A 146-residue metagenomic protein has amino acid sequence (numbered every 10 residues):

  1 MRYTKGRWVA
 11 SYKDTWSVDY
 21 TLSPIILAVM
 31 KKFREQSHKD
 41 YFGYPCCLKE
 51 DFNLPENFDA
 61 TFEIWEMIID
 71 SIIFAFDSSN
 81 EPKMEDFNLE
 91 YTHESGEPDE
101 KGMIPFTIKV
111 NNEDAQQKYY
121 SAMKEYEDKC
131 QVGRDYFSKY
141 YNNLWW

Functional and structural regions predicted by a protein language model:
M1-Y141: Long, non-globular targeting/processing and low-complexity regions
